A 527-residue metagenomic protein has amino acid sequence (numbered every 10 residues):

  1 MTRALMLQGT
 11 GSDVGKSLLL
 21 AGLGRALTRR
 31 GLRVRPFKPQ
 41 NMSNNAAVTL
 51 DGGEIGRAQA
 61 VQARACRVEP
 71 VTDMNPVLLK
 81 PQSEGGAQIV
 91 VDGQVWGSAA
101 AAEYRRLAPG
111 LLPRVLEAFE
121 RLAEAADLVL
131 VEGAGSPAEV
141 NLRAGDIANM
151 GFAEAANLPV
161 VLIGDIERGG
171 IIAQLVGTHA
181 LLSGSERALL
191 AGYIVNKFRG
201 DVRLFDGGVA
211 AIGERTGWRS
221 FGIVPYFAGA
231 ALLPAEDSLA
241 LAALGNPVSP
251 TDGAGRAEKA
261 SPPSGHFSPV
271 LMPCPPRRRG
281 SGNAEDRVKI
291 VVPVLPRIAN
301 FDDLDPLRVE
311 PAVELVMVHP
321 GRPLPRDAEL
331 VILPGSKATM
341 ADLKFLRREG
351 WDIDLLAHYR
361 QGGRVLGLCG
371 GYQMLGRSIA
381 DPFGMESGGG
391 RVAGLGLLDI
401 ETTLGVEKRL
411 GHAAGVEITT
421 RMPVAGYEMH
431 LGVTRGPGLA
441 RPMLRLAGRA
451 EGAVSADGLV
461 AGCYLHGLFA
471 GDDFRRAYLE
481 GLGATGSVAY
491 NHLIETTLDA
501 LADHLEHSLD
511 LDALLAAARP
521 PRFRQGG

Functional and structural regions predicted by a protein language model:
M1-R256, A260, H266-R277, N283-L330 (+4 more regions): Flexible phosphate-sensing "switch/lid" loops adjacent to ATP/NTP-binding sites across phosphate-transfer
A153, L233-A235, D352-Y359, A380-G396: An internal, acidic/charged active-site-proximal segment that coordinates divalent cations and/or engages
C369: Catalytic nucleophile serine of serine hydrolases, specifically the conserved "nucleophile elbow" pentapeptide
Y372: Local cysteine-cluster metal-coordination motifs and their immediate loop/turn environment, predominantly Fe-S cluster
G376-G426, L431-T434: A conserved active-site-flanking secondary-structure segment within enzyme catalytic domains
